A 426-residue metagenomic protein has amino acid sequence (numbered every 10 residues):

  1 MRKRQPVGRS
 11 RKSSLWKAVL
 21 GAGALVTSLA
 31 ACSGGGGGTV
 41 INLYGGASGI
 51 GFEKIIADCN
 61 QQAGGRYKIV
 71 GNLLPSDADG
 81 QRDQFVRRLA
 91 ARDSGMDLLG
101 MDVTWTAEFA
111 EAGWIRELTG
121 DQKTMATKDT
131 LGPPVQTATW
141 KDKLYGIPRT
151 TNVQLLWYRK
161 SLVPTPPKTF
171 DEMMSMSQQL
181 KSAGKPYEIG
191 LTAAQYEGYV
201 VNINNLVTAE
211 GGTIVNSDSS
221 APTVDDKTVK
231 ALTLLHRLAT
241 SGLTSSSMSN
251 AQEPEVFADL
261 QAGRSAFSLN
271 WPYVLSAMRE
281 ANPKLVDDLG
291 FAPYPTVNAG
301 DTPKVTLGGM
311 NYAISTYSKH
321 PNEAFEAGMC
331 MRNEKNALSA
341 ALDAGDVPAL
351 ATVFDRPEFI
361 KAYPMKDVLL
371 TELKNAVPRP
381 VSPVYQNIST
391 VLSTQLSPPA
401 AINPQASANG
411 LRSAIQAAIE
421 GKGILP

Functional and structural regions predicted by a protein language model:
R2-A107, N298-G300, A417-P426: Conserved N-terminal structural module of periplasmic/extracytoplasmic solute-binding proteins
R2-K3, T371-P426: Conserved C-terminal helix/tail region of periplasmic/extracytoplasmic solute-binding proteins
L73-Q84, T104, D171-E172, S247-Q261: Short helix-initiation/N-cap motifs at beta->coil->alpha
V86-R87, G95-D97, M125-Y158, D301-V305 (+1 more regions): A structural signal for short loop-to-beta-strand junctions that line the ligand-binding cleft of periplasmic/secreted
V103-V153, E172-M174, A292, K361: Hinge/lid segment of periplasmic solute-binding proteins
G120-T130, G190-A193, E210-T233, E280-K284 (+4 more regions): Short, solvent-exposed loop/beta-turn-alpha elements that line the ligand-binding surface or hinge of extracytoplasmic
M176-S177, A183, S219-S249, Y294: Glycine-centered hinge/linker elements that transmit conformational signals in sensory and ligand-binding systems
T240-L243, E280-A344: Extracytoplasmic/periplasmic substrate-recognition and gating elements
